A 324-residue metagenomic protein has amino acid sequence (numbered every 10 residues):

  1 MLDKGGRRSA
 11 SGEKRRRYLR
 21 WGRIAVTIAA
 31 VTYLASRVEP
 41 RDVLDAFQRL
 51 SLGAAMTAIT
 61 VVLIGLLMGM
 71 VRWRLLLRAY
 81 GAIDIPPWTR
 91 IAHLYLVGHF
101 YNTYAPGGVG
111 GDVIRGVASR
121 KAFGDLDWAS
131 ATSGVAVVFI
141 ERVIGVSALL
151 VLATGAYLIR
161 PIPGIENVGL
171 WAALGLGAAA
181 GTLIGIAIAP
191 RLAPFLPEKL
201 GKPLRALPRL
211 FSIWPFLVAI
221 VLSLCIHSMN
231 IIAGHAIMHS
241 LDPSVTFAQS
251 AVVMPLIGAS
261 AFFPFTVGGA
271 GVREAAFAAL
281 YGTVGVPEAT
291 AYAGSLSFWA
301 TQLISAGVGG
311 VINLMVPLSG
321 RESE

Functional and structural regions predicted by a protein language model:
M1-L96, L158-F262, E288, A293-E324: Predominantly cytoplasmic-facing regulatory/coupling regions of multi-pass membrane proteins
R74-L77, V113-V117: Helix-loop junctions and terminal segments of transmembrane helices in multi-pass membrane transport/translocation
D84-I85, L96-V113, K121: Short intracellular "coupling" helices and adjacent cytoplasmic loop segments at the cytosolic face of multi-pass
W88-H93, G107, G111-D112, D125-E141 (+1 more regions): Membrane-interface alpha-helices at helix entry/exit sites of multi-pass transporters
H99-G107, P255-E274: Transmembrane alpha-helix interface/packing and boundary motifs in multi-pass membrane proteins, characterized by
H99-V109, R142-L150, T154: Mid-bilayer segments of alpha-helical transmembrane spans in multi-pass integral membrane proteins that mediate
S119-L126, A275-T290: Interfacial segments of multi-pass membrane proteins
F139-S147, W299-L303: Selective transmembrane-helix segments that form parts of the transport pathway or gating/packing helices in multipass
